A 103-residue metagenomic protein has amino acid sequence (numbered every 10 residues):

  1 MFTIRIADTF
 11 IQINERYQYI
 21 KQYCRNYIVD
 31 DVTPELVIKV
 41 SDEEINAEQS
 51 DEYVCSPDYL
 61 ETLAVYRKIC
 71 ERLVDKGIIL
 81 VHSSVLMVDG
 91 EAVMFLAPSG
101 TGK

Functional and structural regions predicted by a protein language model:
M1-S99: A noncatalytic interaction/capping subdomain that flanks phosphate/NTP-handling catalytic cores
G102: Conserved glycine(s) of the Walker
